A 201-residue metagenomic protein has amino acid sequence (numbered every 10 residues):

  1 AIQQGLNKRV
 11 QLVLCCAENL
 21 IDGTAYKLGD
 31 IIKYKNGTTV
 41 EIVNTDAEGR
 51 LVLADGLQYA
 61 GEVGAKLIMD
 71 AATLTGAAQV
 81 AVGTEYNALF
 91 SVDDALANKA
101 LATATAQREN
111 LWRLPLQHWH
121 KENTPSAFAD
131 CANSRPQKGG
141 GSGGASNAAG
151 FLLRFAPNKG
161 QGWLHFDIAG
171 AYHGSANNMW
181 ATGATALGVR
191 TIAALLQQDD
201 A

Functional and structural regions predicted by a protein language model:
A1-A201: A generic structural signal for tightly packed, nonpolar segments enriched in small/aliphatic residues
